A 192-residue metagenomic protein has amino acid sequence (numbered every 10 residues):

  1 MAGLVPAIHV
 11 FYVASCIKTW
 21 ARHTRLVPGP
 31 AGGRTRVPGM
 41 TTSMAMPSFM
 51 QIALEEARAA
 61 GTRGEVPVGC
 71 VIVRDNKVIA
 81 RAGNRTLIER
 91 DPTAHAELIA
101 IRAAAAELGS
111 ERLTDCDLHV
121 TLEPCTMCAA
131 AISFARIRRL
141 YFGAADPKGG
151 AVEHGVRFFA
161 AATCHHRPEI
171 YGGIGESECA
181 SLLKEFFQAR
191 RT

Functional and structural regions predicted by a protein language model:
P6-A7, P28-M40: A cross-taxon signal for low-complexity, glycine/charged-rich
M40-A60, P124-T192: Zinc-dependent deaminase
V68-N76: Short beta-strand scaffold segments in enzyme catalytic cores
R74-D75, R102, T114: A cytosolic small-molecule/anion-sensing beta-strand core signal
I79-T86: Short beta->alpha transition motifs characteristic of CBS
I88-L98: A short, polar/charged loop-to-alpha-helix boundary motif
S110-L122: Immediate flanking context of iron-sulfur cluster ligation sites
